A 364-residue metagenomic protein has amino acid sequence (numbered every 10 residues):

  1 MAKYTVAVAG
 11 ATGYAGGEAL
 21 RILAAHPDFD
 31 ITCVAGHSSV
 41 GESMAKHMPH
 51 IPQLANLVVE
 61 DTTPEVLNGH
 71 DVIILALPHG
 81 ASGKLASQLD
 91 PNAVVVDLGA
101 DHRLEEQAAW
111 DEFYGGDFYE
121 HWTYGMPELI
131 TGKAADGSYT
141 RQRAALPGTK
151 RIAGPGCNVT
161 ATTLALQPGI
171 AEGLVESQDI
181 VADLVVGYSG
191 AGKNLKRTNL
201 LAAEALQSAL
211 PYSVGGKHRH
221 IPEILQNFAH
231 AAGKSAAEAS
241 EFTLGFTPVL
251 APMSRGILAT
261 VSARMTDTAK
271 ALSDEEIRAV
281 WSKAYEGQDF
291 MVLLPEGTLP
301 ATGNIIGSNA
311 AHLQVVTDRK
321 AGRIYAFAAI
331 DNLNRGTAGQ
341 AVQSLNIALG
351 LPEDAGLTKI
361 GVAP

Functional and structural regions predicted by a protein language model:
M1-V214, K234, V316-R319, A363-P364: N-terminal Rossmann-like NAD(P) cofactor-binding subdomain of oxidoreductases, focused on the glycine-rich
G13, H79, G116, E120 (+8 more regions): Electropositive phosphate-/nucleotide-binding environments in soluble metabolic enzymes
E18, I22, L164, P168 (+3 more regions): Alpha-helical scaffold segments in soluble metabolic enzymes
D28-L67, L184, Y188-A326: C-terminal substrate-binding/catalytic lobe of Rossmann-fold NAD(P)-dependent oxidoreductases
V34, P49-H50, A171, A263-R264 (+3 more regions): Short, charged/polar low-complexity linear motifs in solvent-exposed/disordered segments
Q53, P78-A86, F228-K234, M291-T298 (+1 more regions): Short secondary-structure transition/capping segments
H312-L313, D318-P364: NAD(P)-dependent Rossmann-like dehydrogenase/reductase catalytic/cofactor-binding core
